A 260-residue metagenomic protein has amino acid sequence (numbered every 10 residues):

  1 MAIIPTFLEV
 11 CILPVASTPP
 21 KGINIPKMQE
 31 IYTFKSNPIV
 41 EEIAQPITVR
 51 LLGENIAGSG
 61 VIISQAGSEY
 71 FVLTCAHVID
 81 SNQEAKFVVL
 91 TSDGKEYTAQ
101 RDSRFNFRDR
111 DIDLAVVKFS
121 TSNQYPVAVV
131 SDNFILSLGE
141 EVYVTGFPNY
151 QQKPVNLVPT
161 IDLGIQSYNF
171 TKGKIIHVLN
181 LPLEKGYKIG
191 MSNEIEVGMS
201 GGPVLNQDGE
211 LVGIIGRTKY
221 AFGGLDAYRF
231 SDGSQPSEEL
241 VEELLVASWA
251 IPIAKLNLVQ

Functional and structural regions predicted by a protein language model:
M1-E42: N-terminal targeting leaders that route proteins to membranes or the secretory/organellar pathways
G22-N24, E30-P38, N149-Y150, L211-Q260: C-terminal cap/linker of serine protease catalytic domains
M28, A57, Q65-I112, S122 (+1 more regions): Catalytic-histidine neighborhood of serine endopeptidases, predominantly the chymotrypsin-like S1/PA family
K35-N37, I47-V72: A conserved glycine-rich beta-strand in the N-terminal activation segment of trypsin-fold
G60-I62, R101, I175, V204: Conserved hydrophobic positions within beta-strands
V61, E194-G216: Catalytic nucleophile loop of clan PA
P126-Y187, I195-M199, I215-Y228: Flexible, gly/ser-rich surface segments that form the specificity/activation loops bordering the active-site cleft
